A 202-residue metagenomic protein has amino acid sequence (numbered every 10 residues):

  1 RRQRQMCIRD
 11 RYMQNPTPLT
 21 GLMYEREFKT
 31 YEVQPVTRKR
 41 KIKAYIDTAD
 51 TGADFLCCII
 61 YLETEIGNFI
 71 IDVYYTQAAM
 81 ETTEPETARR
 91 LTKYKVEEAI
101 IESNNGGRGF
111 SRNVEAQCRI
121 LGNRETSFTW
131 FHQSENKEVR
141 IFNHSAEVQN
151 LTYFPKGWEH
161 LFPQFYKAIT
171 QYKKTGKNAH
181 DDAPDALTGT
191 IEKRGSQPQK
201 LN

Functional and structural regions predicted by a protein language model:
R1-Q5, R9-I46: ATPase catalytic-site recognition across NTP-hydrolyzing enzymes
R9-P16, L22-K29, E102, K156-H160 (+2 more regions): Short coil/turn segments at secondary-structure boundaries
L19, I59-G176: Mg2+-dependent endonuclease catalytic cores in nucleic-acid-processing enzymes, primarily RNase H-like
T20, V73, T190-N202: Acidic two-metal-ion nuclease catalytic site recognized across multiple nuclease folds, prominently DnaQ/RNase D-T
V36-E63, A186: Gly/Thr-rich phosphate-binding beta-strand-loop-beta motif of the actin/hexokinase/Hsp70
K43-Y45, T152-P155, N202: Short hydrophobic beta-strand segments
A168-E192: Charged alpha-helix within mobile-element recombinases
